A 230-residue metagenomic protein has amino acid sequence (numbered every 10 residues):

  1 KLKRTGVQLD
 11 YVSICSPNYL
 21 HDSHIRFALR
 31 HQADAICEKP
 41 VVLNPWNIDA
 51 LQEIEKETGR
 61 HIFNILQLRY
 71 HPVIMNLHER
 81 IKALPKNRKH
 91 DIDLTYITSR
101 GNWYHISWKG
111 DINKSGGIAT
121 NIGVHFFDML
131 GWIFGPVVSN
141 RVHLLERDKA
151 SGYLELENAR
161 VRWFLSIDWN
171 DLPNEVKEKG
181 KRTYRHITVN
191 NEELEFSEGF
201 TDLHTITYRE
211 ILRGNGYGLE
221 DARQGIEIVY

Functional and structural regions predicted by a protein language model:
K1-H31, E57: N-terminal glycine-/serine-/threonine-rich beta1-alpha1-beta2 phosphate-ribose binding loop of Rossmann-like
L2-T5, Y19, V42-N102: A contiguous active-site-proximal alpha/beta segment in oxidoreductase catalytic domains
L9-S13, R209-Y230: C-terminal helix-rich "cap/oligomerization" subdomain common to oxidoreductases
V12, A35, I92: Receiver (REC) domain switch-region micro-motif
H31-P45: ADP-ribose/adenylate-binding Rossmann-like module
N102-L172, R223-E227: Rossmann-like dinucleotide-binding domain that binds NAD(P)(H)
G152, R182-N191: Short polybasic amphipathic segments
P173, G180-K181, L194-H204, Y217: Active-site loop of classical SDR/Rossmann-like NAD(P)-dependent oxidoreductases, centered on the catalytic Tyr-X3-Lys
